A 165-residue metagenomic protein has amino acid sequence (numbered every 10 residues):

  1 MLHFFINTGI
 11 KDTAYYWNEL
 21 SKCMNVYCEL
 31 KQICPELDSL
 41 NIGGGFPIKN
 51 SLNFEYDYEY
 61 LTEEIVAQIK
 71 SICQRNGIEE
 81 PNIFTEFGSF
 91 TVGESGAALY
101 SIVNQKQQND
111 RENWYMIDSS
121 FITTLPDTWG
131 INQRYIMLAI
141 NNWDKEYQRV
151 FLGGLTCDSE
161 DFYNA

Functional and structural regions predicted by a protein language model:
M1-R111: Active-site loop/helix belt of alpha/beta enzymes
E64, I78-A165: Charged (often Lys/Glu-rich) extended helix/loop segments that serve as interaction or gating elements
